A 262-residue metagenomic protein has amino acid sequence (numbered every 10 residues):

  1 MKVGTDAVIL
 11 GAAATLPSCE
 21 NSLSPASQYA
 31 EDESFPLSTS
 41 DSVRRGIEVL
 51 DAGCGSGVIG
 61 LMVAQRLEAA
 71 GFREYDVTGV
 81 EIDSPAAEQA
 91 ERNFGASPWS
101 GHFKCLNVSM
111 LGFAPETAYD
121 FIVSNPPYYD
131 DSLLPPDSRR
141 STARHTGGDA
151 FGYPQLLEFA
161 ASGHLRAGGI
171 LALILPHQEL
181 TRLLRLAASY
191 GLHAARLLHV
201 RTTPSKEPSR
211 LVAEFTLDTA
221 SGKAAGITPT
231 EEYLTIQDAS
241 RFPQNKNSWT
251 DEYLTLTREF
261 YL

Functional and structural regions predicted by a protein language model:
M1-N21, P25, I47-E48, C54-Q65 (+3 more regions): SAM-dependent Rossmann-like transferase core, predominantly class I methyltransferases with a strong bias toward
V3, I9, D149-P208, A213: Conserved Class I SAM-dependent methyltransferase catalytic core
A12-N21, D32, P36-T117, F121-S124 (+1 more regions): Conserved SAM/SAH cofactor-binding pocket of Class I
Q28-Y29: Low-complexity, intrinsically disordered or signal/transmembrane-proximal segments
P126-F159: Mobile active-site "lid"/loop adjacent to the S-adenosyl-L-methionine
E207-L262: SAM/dcSAM-binding transferase cores
